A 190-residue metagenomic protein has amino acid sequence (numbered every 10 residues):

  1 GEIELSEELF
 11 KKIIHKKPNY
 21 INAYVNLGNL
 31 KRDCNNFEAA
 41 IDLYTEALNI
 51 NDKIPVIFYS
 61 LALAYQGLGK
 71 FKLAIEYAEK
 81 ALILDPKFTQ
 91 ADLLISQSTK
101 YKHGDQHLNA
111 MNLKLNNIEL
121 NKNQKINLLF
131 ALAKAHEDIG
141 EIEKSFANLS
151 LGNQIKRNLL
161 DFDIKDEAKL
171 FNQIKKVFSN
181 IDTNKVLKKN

Functional and structural regions predicted by a protein language model:
G1-N190: Alpha-helical solenoid repeat scaffolds of the TPR/TPR-like class and their adjacent stem/linker regions that mediate
